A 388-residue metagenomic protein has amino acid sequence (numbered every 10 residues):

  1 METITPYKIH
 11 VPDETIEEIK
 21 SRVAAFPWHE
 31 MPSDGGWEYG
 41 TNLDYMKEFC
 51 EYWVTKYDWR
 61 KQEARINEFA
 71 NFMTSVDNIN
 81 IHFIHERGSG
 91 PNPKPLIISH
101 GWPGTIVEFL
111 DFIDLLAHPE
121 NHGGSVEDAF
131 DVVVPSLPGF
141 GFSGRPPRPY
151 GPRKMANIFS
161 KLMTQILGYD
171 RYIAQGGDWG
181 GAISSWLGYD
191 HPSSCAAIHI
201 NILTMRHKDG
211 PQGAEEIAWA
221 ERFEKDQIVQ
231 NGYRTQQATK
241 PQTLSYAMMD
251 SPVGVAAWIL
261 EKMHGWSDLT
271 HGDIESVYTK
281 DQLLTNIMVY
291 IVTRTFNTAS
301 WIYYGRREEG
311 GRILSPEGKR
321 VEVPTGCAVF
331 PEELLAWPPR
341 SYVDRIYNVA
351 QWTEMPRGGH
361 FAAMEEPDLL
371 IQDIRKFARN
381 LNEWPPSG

Functional and structural regions predicted by a protein language model:
M1-K8, P12-E17, R22-V23, P27 (+1 more regions): Alpha/beta-hydrolase
E14-G88, N92, Q282, I291-I313: Non-catalytic accessory segments flanking enzyme active sites
W59-K61, H122-G124, V133, L137-Y150 (+2 more regions): Glycine-rich "HGGG/HGxG" loop immediately N-terminal to the catalytic nucleophile of the alpha/beta-hydrolase
P93-G101: Short beta-strand element of the alpha/beta-hydrolase
W102-D114: The serine-hydrolase catalytic nucleophile loop
L115-H122, I166-W219: Conserved hydrolase catalytic core segment
P147-I166: Alpha/beta-hydrolase active-site loop
Q237-G388: C-terminal subdomain of alpha/beta-hydrolase-fold enzymes, centered on the catalytic histidine and its supporting
